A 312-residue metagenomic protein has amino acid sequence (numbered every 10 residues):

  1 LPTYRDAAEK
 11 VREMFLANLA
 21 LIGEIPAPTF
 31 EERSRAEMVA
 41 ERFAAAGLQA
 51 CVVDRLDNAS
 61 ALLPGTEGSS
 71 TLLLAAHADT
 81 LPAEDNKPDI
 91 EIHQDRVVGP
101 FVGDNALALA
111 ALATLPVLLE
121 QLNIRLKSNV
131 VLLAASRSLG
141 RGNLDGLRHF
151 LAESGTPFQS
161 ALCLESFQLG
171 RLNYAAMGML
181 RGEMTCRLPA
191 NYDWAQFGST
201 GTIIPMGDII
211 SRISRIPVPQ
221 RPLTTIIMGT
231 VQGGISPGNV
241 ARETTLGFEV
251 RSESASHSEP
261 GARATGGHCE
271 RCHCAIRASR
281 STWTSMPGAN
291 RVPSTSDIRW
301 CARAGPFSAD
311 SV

Functional and structural regions predicted by a protein language model:
L1-V98, L118: Acidic/His- and Gly-rich active-site-bordering loop/insert found across diverse amide/peptide-bond hydrolases
L1-Y4, K10, E24, A50 (+2 more regions): Metal-dependent amide/peptide-bond hydrolase catalytic core, centered on the "pita-bread" metallohydrolase fold
L16-A20, E37-A40, L109-V117, R148-A152 (+4 more regions): Predominant activation on well-ordered alpha-helical scaffold segments within soluble catalytic domains
F30, V98-A110, F197-I203: Short, conserved micro-motifs enriched in small and acidic residues
R33, F101-M179: Acidic/histidine-rich catalytic neighborhood of metal-dependent amide-processing enzymes
A78-I92, F158, A175-T185: Acidic-glycine-rich active-site phosphate/pyrophosphate-binding loop
L112, L164-P189, D193-I209: Phosphate/diphosphate-binding glycine-rich loops and adjacent basic-rich segments that engage nucleotide
